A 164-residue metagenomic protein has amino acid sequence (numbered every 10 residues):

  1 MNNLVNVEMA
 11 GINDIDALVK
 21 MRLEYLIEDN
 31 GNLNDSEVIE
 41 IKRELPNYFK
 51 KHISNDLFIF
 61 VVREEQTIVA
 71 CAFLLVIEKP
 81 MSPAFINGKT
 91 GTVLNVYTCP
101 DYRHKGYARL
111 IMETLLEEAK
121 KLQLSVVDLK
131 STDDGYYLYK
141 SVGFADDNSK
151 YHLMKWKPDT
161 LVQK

Functional and structural regions predicted by a protein language model:
N6-K20: A short beta-loop-alpha structural element at the N-terminal edge of CoA-dependent acyl/N-acetyltransferase catalytic
L26-Y48: Conserved GNAT-fold acetyl-CoA-binding loop/helix
N47-V61: A short helix-loop-beta-strand connector motif used in the catalytic cores of GNAT acetyltransferases and, in some
V61, T67-V76, T92, Y97: Conserved beta-strand in the GNAT
V76-S82, D128-K130, K140, A145-T160: Conserved catalytic-core motifs of GNAT/GCN5-like acyltransferases
E78-V93, R103, S149-K150: A conserved beta-turn-beta hairpin within the catalytic core of GNAT-like acetyltransferases that forms part
Y102-T114: Conserved acetyl-CoA pyrophosphate-binding loop and the N-cap/start of the following alpha-helix in GNAT-like
M112, A119-S131: Conserved GNAT acetyl-CoA-binding A-motif
